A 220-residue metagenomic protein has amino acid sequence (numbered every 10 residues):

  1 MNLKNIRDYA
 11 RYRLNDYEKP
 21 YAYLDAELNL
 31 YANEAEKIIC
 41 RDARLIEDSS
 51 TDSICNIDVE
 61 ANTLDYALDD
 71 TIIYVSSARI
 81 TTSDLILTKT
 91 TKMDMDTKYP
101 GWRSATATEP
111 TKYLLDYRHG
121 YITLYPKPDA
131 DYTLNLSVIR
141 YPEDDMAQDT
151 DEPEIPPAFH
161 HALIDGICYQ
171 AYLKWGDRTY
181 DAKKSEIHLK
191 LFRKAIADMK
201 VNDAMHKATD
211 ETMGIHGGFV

Functional and structural regions predicted by a protein language model:
M1-V220: Glycine-enriched, solvent-exposed interface loops adjoining structured elements
